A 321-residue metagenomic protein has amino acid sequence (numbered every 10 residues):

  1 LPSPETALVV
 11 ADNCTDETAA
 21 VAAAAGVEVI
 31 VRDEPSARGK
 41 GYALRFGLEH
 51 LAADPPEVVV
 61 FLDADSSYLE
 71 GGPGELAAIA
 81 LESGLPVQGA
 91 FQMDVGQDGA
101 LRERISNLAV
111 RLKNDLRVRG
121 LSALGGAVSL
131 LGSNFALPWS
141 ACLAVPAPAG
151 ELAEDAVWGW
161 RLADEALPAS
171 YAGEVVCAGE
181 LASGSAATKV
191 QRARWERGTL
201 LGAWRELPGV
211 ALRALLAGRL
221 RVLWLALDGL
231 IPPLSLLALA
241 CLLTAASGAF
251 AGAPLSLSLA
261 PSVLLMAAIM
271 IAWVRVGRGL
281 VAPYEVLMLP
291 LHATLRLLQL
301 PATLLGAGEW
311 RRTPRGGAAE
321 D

Functional and structural regions predicted by a protein language model:
L1-P4: Short, acidic, metal-binding catalytic loop of nucleotide-sugar glycosyltransferases
A11-A19, E34-S36, S66-S67: A conserved acidic beta->alpha catalytic loop
V31-D33, A37-G47, L51-P56, E70-E151 (+3 more regions): Long helical/loop segments within the catalytic core of UDP-sugar-dependent glycosyltransferases, especially the large
P55-S67: Short beta-strand-to-loop acidic/aromatic patch adjacent to the donor-nucleotide binding site
N107-L116, K189-V210, L239, L295-T303: Catalytic core of nucleotide-sugar-dependent glycosyltransferases
L152-W158: Acidic donor-binding loop at a coil-to-helix junction in glycosyltransferase catalytic cores that engages
G159-A178: Catalytic donor-sugar/metal-binding loop of nucleotide-sugar-dependent glycosyltransferases
D228-A307: Membrane-embedded multi-pass helical conduit in multi-pass membrane proteins, especially envelope-biosynthetic
